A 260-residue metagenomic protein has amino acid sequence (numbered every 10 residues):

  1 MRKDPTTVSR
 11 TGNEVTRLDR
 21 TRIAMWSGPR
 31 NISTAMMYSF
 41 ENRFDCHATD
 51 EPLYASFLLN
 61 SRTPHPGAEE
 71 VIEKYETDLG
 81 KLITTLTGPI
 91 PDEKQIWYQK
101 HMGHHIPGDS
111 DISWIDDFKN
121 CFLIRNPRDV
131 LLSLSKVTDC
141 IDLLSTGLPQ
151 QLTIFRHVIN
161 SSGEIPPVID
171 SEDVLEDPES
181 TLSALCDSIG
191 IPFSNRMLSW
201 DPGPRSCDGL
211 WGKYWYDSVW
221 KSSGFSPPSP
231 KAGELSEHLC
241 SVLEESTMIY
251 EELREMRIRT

Functional and structural regions predicted by a protein language model:
M1-D92: PAPS-dependent sulfotransferase catalytic core
R2-I23, P192-T260: PAPS-dependent sulfotransferases, especially Golgi type II membrane carbohydrate sulfotransferases
S56-L58, V130, G203: Generic structural signal for helix capping and beta-alpha/helix-loop junctions
T63-G67, A184, D208-Y216: Short, surface-exposed amphipathic charged segments that create phosphate/polyanion-binding patches used for binding
E73-T84, L152-F155, W220-S229: Short, basic, helix/turn surface patches
K74-K81, M102-G103, L143-Q150, D177 (+1 more regions): Soluble or luminal CAZymes and related metallo-dependent hydrolases
P91-K100: Short N-terminal targeting/anchoring amphipathic segment
Q99-R196, K213-K221: PAPS-dependent sulfotransferase catalytic domain
